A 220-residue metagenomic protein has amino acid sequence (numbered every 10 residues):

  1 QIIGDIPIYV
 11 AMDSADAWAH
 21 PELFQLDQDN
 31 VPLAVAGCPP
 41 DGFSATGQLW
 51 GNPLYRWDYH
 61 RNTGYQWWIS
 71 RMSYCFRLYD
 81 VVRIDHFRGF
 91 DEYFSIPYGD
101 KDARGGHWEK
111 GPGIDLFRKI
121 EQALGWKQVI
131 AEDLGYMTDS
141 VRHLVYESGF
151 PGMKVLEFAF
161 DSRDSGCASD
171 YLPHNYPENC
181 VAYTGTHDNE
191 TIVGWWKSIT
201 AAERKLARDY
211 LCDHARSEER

Functional and structural regions predicted by a protein language model:
Q1, Y9-E218: Alpha-amylase-like alpha-glycosidases and glucanotransferases acting on alpha-linked glucans and related
D5: Ligand-binding beta-strand-loop-alpha-helix segment within the catalytic cores of soluble metabolic enzymes
